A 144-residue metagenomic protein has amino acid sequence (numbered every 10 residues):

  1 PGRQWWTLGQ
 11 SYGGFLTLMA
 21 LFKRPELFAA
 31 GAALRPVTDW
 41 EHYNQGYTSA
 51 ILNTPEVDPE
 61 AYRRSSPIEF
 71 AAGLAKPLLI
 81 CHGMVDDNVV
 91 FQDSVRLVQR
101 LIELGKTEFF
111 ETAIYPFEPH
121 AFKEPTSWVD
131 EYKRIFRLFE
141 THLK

Functional and structural regions predicted by a protein language model:
P1-K144: Active-site-proximal cap/loop segments of hydrolase catalytic domains
